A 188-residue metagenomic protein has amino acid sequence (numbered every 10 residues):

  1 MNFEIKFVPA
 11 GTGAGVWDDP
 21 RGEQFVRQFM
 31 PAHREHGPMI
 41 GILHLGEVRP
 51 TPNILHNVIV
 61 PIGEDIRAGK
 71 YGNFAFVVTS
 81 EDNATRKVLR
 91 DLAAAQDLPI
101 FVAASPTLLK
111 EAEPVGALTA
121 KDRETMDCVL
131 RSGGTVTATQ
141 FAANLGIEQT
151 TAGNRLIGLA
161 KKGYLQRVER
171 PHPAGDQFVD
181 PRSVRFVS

Functional and structural regions predicted by a protein language model:
M1-V16: Domain-start "cap" segments at the beginnings of catalytic or binding domains
G11-A14, A84-T85, P106-E113: A short acidic, often aromatic-flanked loop/helix-cap motif at beta-alpha or helix-coil junctions that lines enzyme
G13-L98: Amphipathic alpha-helical interaction surfaces in cytosolic regulatory modules
R34-H36, V129-G134: Short helix-capping/hinge SLiMs at alpha-helix to coil transitions
L98-R131, A174: Short alpha-helical segments that sit at the start of domains
T119, R167-S188: Short, cationic-aromatic polyanion-contact patches
T125, T137-G146: A short acidic, leucine-rich amphipathic alpha-helix
G146-K161, R167: Short amphipathic alpha-helical interaction segments
